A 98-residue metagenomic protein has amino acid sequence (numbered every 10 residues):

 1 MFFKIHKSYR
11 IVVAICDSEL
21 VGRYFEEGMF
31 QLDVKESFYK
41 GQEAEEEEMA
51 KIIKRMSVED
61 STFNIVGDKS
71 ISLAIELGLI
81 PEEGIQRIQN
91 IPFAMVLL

Functional and structural regions predicted by a protein language model:
M1-V58, I65, I80, G84 (+1 more regions): Conserved mixed alpha/beta catalytic, RNA-binding, or beta-rich assembly cores of soluble enzyme, regulatory
S70-I71: Alpha-helix capping/helix-boundary segments
A74-E76: Short glycine-/acidic-enriched loop or helix-start segments at secondary-structure transitions that form or flank
